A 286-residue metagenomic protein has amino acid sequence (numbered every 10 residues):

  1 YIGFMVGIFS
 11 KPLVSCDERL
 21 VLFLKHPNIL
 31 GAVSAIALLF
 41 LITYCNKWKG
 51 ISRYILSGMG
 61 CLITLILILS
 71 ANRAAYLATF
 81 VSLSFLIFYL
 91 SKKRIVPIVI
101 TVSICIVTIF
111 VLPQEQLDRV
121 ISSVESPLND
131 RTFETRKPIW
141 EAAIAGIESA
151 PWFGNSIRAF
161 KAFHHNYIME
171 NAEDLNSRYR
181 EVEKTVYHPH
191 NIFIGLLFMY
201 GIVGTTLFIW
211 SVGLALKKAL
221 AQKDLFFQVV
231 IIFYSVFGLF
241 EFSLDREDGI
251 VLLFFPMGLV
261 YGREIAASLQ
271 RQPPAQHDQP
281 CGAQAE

Functional and structural regions predicted by a protein language model:
Y1-C16, L22-L90, I100-V102, V111 (+3 more regions): Alpha-helical transmembrane segments of multi-pass inner-membrane proteins
L22-S34, P189, L197-G201, R246-V251: Membrane-interface micro-motifs in multi-pass membrane enzymes
Y44-I55, Y89-R94, K218-Q222, Y261-E286: Membrane-interface junctions at the ends of membrane-embedded or membrane-associated helices
S52-L56, A74-L77, R94-V99, D224-Q228 (+1 more regions): Short, aromatic-rich membrane-interface segments at the entry and exit of alpha-helical transmembrane domains
L69, L90-R131, E141-S149, I157: A membrane-periplasm/extracellular boundary helix in multi-pass inner-membrane enzymes that assemble envelope glycans
V102-S103, V107, F227-L239, S243-G282 (+1 more regions): Transmembrane alpha-helices of multi-pass inner-membrane enzymes
L128-E141, S149, F153-Y200: Long extracytoplasmic/lumenal interhelical loops at the membrane interface of multi-pass membrane proteins
L196-A221: Selective detector of the "anchor" transmembrane alpha-helix that sits immediately C-terminal
